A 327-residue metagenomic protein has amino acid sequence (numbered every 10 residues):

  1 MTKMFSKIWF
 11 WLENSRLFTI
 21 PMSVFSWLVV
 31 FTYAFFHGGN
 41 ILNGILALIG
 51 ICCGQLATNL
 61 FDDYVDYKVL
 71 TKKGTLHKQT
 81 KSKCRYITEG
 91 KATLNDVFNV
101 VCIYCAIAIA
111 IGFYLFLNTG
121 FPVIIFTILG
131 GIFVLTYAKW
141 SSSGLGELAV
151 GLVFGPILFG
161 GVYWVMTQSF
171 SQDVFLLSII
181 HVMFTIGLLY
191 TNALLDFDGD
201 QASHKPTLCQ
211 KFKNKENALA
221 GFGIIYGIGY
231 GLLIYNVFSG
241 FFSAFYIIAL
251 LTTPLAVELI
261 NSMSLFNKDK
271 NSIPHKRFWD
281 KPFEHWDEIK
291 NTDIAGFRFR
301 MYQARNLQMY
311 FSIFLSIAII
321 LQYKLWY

Functional and structural regions predicted by a protein language model:
M1-L46, G50-G54, T58, A138-A149 (+1 more regions): Topogenic membrane-insertion module of multi-pass membrane proteins
P21-V30, A149-W164, Q210-N214, W279-W286 (+1 more regions): Small-residue-rich segments of transmembrane alpha-helices in multi-pass membrane proteins, especially helix faces
V29, Y33, H37-Y67, I124-L135 (+1 more regions): Membrane-embedded alpha-helical segments that form the functional core of polytopic membrane enzymes, especially those
C53-Q79, G187-C209, A218: Acidic (Asp/Glu-rich) catalytic motifs at the cytosolic membrane interface
G74-L117, K205-F245, A295-F314: Multi-pass membrane catalytic core of lipid/isoprenoid biosynthesis enzymes
R85-F170: Intramembrane alpha-helical segments
V150-S203, A218-L219: Functional transmembrane core segments of multi-pass inner-membrane proteins
F238-Y327: Extended hydrophobic alpha-helices typical of membrane-associated regions
